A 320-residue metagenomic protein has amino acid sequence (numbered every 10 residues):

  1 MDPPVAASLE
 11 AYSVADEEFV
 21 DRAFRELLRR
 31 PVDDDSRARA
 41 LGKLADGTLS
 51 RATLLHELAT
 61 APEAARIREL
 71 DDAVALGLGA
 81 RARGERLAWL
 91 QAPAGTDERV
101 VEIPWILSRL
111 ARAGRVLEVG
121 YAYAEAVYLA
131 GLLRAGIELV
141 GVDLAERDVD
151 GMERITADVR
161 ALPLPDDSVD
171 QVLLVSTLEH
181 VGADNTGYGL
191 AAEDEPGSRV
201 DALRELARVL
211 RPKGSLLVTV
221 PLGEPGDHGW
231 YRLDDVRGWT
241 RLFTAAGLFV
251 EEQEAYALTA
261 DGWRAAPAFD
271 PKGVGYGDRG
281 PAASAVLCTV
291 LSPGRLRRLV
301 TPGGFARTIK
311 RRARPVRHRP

Functional and structural regions predicted by a protein language model:
D2-R68: Substrate/cofactor-recognition hotspot
R68-A111: Class I SAM-dependent methyltransferase Rossmann-like catalytic core, especially the SAM/SAH-binding loop
D97, G197, V218, G223-L242: Acceptor-substrate binding/catalytic loop of class I
R115-A161: Class I SAM-dependent methyltransferase SAM/SAH-binding core
R134, V149, R237-A246, V250-P320: A C-terminal cap/extension of S-adenosyl-L-methionine-dependent methyltransferases that defines the acceptor-substrate
R160-L173: A short acidic, Gly/Pro-enriched loop at the edge of an enzyme's catalytic core that lines a small-molecule cofactor
Q171-P196: A short SAM/SAH-binding and catalytic strip from SAM-dependent methyltransferases
A191-S215: A short glycine-rich, Lys/Arg-flanked "PGG" loop and its adjoining helix->strand segment in the class I
